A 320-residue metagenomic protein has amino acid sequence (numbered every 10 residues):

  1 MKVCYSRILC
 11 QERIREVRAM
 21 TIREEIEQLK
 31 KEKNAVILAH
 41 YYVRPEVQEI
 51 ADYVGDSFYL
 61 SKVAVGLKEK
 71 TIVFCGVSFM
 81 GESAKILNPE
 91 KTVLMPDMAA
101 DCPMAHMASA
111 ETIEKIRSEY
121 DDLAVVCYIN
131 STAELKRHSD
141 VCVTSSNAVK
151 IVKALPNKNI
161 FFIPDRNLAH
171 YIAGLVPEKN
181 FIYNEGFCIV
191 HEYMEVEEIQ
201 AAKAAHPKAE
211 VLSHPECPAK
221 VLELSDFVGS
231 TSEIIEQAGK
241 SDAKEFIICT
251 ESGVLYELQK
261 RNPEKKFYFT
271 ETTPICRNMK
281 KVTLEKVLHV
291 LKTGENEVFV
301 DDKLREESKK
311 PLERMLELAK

Functional and structural regions predicted by a protein language model:
Y5-A19: Short, Lys/Arg-enriched N-terminal segments with co-localized hydrophobic residues within the first ~10-30 amino acids
V17-I248, V254-K320: Active-site loop-to-helix "anion-binding N-cap" substructures in soluble metabolic enzymes
